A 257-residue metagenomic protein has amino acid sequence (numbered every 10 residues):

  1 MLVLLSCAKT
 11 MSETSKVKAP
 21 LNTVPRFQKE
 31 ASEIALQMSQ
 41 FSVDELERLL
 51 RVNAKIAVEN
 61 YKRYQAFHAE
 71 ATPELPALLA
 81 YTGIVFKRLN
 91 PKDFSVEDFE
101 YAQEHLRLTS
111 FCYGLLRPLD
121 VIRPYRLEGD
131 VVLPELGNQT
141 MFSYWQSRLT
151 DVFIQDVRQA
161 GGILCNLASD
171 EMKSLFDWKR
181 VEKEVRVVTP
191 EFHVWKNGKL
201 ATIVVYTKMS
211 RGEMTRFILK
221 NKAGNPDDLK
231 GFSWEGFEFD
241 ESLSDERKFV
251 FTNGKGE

Functional and structural regions predicted by a protein language model:
L4-D93: Active-site helix-to-loop segments that bind/position phosphate- or nucleotide-bearing substrates and donors across
P91-D245, V250-E257: Internal, well-folded beta-alpha domain core
